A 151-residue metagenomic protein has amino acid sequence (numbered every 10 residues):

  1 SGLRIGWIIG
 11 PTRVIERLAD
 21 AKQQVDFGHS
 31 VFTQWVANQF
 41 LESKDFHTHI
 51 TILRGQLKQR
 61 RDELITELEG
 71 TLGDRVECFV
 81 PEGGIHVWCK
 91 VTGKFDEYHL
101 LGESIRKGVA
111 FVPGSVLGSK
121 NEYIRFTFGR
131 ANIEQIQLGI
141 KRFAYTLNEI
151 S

Functional and structural regions predicted by a protein language model:
S1-S151: PLP-dependent class I/II
